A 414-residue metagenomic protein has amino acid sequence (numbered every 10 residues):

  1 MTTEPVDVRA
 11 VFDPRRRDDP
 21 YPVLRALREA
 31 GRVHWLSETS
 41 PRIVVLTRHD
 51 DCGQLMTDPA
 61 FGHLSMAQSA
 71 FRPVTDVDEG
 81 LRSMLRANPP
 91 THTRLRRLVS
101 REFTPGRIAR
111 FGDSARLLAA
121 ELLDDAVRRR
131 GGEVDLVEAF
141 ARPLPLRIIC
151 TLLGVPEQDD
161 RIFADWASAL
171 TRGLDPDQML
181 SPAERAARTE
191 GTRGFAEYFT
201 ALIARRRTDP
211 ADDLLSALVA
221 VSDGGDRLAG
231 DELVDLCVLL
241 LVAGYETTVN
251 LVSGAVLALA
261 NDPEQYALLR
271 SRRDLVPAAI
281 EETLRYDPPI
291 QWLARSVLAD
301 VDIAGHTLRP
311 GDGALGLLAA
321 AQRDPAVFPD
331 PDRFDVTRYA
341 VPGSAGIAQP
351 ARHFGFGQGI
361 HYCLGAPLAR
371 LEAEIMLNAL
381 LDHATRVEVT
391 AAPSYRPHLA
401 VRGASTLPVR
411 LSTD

Functional and structural regions predicted by a protein language model:
M1-D414: Cytochrome P450
